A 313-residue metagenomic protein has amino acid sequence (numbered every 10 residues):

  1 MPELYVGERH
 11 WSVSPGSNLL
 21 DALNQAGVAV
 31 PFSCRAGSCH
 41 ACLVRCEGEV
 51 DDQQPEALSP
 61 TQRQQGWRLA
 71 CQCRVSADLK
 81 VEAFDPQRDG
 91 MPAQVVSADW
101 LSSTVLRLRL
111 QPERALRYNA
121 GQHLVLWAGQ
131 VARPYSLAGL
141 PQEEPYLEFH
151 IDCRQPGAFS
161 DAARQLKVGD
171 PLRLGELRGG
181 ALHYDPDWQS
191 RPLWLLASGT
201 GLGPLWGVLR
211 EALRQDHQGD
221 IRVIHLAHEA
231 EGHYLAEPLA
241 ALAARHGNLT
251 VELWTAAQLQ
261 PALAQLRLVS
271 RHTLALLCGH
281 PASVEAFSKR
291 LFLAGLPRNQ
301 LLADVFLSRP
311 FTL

Functional and structural regions predicted by a protein language model:
M1-E8: Eukaryote-biased recognition of intrinsically disordered, low-complexity regulatory segments
L4, V81-F84, L124-A128, D170-E176: Short conserved beta-strand and strand-loop elements enriched in small hydrophobics with frequent Asp/Gly
E8-S17: Short, contiguous acidic and Ser/Thr-rich linear segments
W11, A22-P31, A41-Q87: Iron-sulfur (Fe-S) cluster-binding segments and ferredoxin-like electron-carrier domains, especially [2Fe-2S]
S12, S33-R35, R74, R117 (+2 more regions): Residue-level "contact hotspot" at macromolecular interaction interfaces
V75, D85-Q87, G129-V131, E176-A181: Short, charged beta-turn/beta-strand-edge "cap" motif at the junction between a beta-strand and an adjacent loop
G90-P171, A227-E229: Ferredoxin-reductase
Q155-L313: FNR/FR-type flavoprotein reductase catalytic core
